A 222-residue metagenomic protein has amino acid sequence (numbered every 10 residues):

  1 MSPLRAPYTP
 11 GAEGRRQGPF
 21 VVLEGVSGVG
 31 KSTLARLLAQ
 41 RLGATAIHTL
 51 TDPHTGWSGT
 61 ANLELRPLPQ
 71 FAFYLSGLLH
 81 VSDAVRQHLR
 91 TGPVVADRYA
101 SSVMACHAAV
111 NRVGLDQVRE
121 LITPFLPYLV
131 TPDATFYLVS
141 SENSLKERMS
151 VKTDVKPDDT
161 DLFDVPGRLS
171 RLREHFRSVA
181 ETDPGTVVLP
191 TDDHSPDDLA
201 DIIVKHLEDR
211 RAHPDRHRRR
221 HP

Functional and structural regions predicted by a protein language model:
M1-G11, N143-P222: NTP-dependent small-molecule kinase module
P10-G18: Phosphate-binding P-loop
L23: Hydrophobic anchor at the beta1->P-loop junction of P-loop NTPases
V26: P-loop (Walker A) phosphate-binding loop of NTP-binding proteins
K31: Conserved lysine of the Walker
L34, L38: Hydrophobic positions on the alpha1 helix immediately C-terminal to the Walker A/P-loop
T45-L126: ATP-dependent small-molecule kinase phosphotransfer cores that center on conserved nucleotide phosphate-binding segments
V103-E174: A glycine- and Lys/Arg-enriched "phosphate-lid" helix/loop adjacent to the NTP-binding pocket of small-molecule kinases
